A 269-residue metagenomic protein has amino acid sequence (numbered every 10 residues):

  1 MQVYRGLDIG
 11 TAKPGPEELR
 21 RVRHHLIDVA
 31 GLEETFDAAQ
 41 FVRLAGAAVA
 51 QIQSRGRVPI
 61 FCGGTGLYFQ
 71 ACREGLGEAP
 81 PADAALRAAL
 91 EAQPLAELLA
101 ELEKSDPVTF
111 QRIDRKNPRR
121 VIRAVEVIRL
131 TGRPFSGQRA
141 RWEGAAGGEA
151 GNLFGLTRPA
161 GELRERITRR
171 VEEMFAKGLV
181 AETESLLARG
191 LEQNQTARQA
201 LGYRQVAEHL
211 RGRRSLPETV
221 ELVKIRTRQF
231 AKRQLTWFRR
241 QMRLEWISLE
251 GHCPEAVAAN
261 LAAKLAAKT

Functional and structural regions predicted by a protein language model:
M1-T269: Phosphate/pyrophosphate-binding catalytic cores of soluble transferases and nucleic-acid-acting enzymes
